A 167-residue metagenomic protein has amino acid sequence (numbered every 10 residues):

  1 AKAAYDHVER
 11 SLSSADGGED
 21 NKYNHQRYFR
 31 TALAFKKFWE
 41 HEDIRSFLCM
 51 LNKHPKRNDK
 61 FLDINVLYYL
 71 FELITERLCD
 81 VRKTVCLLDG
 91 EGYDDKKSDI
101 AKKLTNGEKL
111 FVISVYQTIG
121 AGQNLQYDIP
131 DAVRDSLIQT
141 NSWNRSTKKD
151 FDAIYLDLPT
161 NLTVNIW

Functional and structural regions predicted by a protein language model:
A1-G120, Y127-S136, W143-D150, T160-W167: Conserved C-terminal RecA-like helicase domain
